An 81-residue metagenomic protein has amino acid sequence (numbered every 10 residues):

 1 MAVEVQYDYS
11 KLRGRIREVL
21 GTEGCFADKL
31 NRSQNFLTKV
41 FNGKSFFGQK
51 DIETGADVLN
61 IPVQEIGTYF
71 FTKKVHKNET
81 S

Functional and structural regions predicted by a protein language model:
A2-Q6, V19, D57, Q64-S81: Short, charged recognition helix plus adjacent turn of helix-turn-helix-like nucleic-acid-binding domains
Y9-K29: Short basic helix-loop element that most often maps to the first helix and adjoining turn of HTH DNA-binding modules
G14, K39, T68: DNA-binding alpha-helical recognition surfaces that contact promoter or target DNA
E23, Q34, Q49-I52: Helix-turn-helix DNA-binding elements, focusing on the entry/boundary residues of the two helices that contact DNA
N31-F47: Recognition helix of helix-turn-helix/homeodomain-like DNA-binding domains that insert into the DNA major groove
K44-D57: Short, basic-rich loop-to-helix N-cap that marks the start of a DNA-contacting helix
